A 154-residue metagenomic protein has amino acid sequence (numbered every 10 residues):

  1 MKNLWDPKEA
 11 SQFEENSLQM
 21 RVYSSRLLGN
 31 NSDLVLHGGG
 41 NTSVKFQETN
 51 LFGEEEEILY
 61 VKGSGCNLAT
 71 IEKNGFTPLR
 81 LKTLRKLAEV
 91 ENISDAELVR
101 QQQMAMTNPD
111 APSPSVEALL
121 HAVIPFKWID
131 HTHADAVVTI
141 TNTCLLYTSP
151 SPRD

Functional and structural regions predicted by a protein language model:
M1-S11: Generic N-terminal amphipathic, Lys/Arg-enriched alpha-helix
N16-L98, L119, V123-I124: N-terminal low-complexity or amphipathic/hydrophobic leaders
G39-T42, Q102-M106, A134-A136: Short, glycine/charge-rich beta-strand/loop segments that flank catalytic centers and engage negatively charged groups
S43, A111-S115, S151: Short linear Ser/Thr-Pro motifs
V99-P114: Helix-hairpin-helix/helix-loop-helix acidic hairpins
E117-H121, H131-H133: Histidine-centered active-site/metal-ligand motif
K127-C144: Histidine-centered catalytic micro-motifs
Y147-D154: Conserved small/polar residues in nucleotide/adenosyl-binding loops
